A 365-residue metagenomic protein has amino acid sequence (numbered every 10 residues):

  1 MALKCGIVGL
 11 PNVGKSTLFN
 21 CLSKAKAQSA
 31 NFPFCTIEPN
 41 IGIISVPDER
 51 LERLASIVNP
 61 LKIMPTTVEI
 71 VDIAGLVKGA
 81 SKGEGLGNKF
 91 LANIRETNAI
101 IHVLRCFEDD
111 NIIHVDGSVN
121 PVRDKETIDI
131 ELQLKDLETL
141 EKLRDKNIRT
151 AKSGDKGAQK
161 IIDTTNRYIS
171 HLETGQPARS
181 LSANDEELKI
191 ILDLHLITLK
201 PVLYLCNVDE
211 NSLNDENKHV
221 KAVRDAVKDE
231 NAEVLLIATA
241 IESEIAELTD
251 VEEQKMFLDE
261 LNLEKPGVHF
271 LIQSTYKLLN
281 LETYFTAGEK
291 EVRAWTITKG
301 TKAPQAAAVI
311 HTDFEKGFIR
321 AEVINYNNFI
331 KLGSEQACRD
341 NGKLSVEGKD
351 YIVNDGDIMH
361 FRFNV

Functional and structural regions predicted by a protein language model:
M1-I113, E141: Conserved G1/Walker A P-loop phosphate-binding module
A2-V8, V13, F19, K146-I352 (+2 more regions): C-terminal-of-GTPase-core extension/linker across diverse P-loop GTPases
I7, K26, G79, G117 (+3 more regions): Generic anion/oxyanion-binding catalytic loop in active/binding sites
A30-N31, I112-D116, E216-K218, L248: Short amphipathic alpha-helical segments
F34, D48-L51, M64-I70, E84-N98 (+9 more regions): Amphipathic alpha-helical transducer elements in NTP-driven molecular machines
G42-P47, A74-E84, R95-E138, K142-K156 (+2 more regions): Conserved Switch II/interswitch segment of TRAFAC-class P-loop GTPases
E96, N354-D355: Short, flexible surface segments
